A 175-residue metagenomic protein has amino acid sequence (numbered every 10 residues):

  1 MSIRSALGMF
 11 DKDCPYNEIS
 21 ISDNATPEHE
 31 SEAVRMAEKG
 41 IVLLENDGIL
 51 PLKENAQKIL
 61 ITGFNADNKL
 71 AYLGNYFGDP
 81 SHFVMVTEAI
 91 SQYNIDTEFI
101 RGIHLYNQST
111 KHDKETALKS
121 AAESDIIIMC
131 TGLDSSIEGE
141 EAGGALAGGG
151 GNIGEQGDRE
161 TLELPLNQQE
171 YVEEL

Functional and structural regions predicted by a protein language model:
S2-L7, D23-N24, S31-L175: C-terminal non-catalytic regions of proteins with extracellular/luminal or membrane-system context
D11-P27: Flexible, acidic loop-helix segments that line cofactor/substrate-binding pockets
